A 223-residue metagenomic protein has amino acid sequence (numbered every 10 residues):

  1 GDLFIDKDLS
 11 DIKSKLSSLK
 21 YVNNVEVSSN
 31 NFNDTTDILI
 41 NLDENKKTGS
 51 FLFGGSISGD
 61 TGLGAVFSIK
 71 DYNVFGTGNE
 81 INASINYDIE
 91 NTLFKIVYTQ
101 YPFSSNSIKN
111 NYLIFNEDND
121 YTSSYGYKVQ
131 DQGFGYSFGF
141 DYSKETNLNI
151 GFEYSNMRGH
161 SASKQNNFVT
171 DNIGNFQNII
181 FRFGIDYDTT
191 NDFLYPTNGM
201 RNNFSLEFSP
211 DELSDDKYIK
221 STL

Functional and structural regions predicted by a protein language model:
D2-N203: Gram-negative/organellar outer-membrane beta-barrel architecture
D120, P210-E212: A generic structural motif
F193-Y195, L213-D216: Short, solvent-exposed beta-strand/turn "edge" segments of beta-rich domains on protein surfaces
L206-F208: Short, structured patches in soluble enzyme cores that scaffold and shape functional sites
K217-L223: Short, intrinsically disordered, charge-balanced linker/junction segments flanking boundaries in proteins
